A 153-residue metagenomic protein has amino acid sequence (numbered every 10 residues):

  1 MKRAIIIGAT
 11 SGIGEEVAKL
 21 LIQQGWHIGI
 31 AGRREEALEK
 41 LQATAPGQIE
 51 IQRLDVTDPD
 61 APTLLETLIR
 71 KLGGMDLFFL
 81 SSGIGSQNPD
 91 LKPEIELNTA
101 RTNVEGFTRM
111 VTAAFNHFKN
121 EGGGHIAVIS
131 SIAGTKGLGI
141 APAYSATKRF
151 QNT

Functional and structural regions predicted by a protein language model:
T10-S11: Conserved glycine-rich cofactor-binding loop
A45-D60: Rossmann-fold cofactor-recognition segment
S81-Q87: Conserved NAD(P)H cofactor-binding loop of Rossmann-fold oxidoreductase domains
P89-R101: Short alpha-helical oligomerization interface
V111, T147: Active-site helix of classical SDR
S131: Residue(s) in the substrate-gating loop at a strand-loop-helix junction that position the organic substrate next
K136-P142: Active-site loop immediately N-terminal to the catalytic Tyr-X3-Lys motif of short-chain dehydrogenase/reductase
